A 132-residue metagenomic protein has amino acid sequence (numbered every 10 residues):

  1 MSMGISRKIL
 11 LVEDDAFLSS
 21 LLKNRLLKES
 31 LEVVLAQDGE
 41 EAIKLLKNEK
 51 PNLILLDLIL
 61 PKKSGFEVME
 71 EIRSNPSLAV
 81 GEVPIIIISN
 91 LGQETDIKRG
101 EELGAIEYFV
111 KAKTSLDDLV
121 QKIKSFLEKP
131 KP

Functional and structural regions predicted by a protein language model:
M1-K8, D117-P132: Non-catalytic signal-transmission and effector/linker regions of two-component phosphorelay proteins
E13: Conserved acidic carboxylate
A16-L35: Two-component/phosphorelay signaling modules centered on CheY-like receiver
L35-L53: Acidic, metal-coordinating helix/loop segments flanking the phosphotransfer/catalytic sites of two-component signaling
D38, S64-E70: Acidic catalytic/metal-coordinating carboxylates
D57, S89: Active-site residues of response regulator receiver
P61, Q93: The feature encodes the CheY-like receiver
